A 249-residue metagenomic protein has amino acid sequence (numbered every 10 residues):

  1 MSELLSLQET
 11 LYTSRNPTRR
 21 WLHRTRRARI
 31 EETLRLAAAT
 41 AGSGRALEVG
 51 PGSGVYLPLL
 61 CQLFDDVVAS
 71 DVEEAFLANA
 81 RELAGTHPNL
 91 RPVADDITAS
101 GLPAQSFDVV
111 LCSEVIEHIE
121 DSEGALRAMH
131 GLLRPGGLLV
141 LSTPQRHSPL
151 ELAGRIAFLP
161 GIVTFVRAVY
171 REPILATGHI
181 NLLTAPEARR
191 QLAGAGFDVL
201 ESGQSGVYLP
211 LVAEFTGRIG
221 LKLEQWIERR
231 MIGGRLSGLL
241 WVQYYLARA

Functional and structural regions predicted by a protein language model:
E3-A28, V55, V72-N79, L83 (+3 more regions): S-adenosyl-L-methionine-dependent methyltransferase catalytic module, highlighting the catalytic core
R24-S43: Conserved alpha-helix/loop element of class I SAM-dependent methyltransferases that forms part of the SAM/SAH-binding
S43-G52: Conserved class I S-adenosyl-L-methionine
S53-F64: Conserved SAM-binding loop of SAM-dependent methyltransferases across substrates and taxa, primarily the Class I
D66-D71: Conserved SAM-binding motif I beta-strand of class I
T86-A99: Conserved SAM-binding strand-loop segment of SAM-dependent methyltransferases
T98-V109: A short acidic, Gly/Pro-enriched loop at the edge of an enzyme's catalytic core that lines a small-molecule cofactor
C112-V115: A short beta-strand submotif of the Rossmann-like class I SAM-dependent methyltransferase core that lines
